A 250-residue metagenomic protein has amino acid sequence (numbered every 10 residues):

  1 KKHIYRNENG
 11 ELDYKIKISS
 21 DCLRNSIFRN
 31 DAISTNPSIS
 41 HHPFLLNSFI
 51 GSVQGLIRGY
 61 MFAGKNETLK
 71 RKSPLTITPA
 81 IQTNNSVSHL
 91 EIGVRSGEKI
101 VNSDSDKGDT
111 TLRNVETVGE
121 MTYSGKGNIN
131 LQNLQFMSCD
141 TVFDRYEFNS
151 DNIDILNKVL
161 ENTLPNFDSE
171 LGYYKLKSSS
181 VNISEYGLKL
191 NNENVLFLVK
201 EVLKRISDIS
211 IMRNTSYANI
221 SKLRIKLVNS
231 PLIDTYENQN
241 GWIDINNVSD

Functional and structural regions predicted by a protein language model:
K1-D250: RNA-binding basic/glycine-rich loop and surface signature characteristic of RAMP-family CRISPR effectors
